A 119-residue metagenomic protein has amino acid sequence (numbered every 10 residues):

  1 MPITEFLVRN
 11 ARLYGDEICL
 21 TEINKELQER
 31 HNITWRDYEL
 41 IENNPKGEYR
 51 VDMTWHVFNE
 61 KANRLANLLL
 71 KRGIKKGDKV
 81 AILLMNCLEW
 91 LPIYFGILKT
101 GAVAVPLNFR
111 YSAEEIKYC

Functional and structural regions predicted by a protein language model:
F6-L7, E115: Hydrophobic alpha-helical segments typical of transmembrane helices and their membrane-interface/capping positions
D16-F95, S112-K117: Conserved AMP-binding/adenylate-forming core of the ANL superfamily
G101: Structured binding elements
L107-N108: Short beta->alpha connector loops at strand-helix junctions that form conserved, small/polar/Pro-enriched
